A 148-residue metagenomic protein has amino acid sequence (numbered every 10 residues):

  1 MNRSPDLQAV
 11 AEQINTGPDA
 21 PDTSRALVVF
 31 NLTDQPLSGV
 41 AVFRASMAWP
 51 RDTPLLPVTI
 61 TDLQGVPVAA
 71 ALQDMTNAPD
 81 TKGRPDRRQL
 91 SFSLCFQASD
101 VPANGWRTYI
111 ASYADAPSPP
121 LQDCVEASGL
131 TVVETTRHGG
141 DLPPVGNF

Functional and structural regions predicted by a protein language model:
M1-F148: Carbohydrate-active enzymes and regulators
